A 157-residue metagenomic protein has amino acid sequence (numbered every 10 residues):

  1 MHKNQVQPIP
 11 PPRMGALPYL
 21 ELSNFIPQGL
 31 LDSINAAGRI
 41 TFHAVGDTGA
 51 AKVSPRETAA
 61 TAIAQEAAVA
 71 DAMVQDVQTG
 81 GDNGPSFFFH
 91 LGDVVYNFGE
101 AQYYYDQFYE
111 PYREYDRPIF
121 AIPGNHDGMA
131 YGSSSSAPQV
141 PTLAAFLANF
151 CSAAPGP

Functional and structural regions predicted by a protein language model:
M1-Q102: N-terminal active-site segment of His-dependent metallophosphoesterases
Q5-L30, Q102-P157: Extended active-site neighborhood of metal-dependent phosphoesterases/phosphodiesterases
